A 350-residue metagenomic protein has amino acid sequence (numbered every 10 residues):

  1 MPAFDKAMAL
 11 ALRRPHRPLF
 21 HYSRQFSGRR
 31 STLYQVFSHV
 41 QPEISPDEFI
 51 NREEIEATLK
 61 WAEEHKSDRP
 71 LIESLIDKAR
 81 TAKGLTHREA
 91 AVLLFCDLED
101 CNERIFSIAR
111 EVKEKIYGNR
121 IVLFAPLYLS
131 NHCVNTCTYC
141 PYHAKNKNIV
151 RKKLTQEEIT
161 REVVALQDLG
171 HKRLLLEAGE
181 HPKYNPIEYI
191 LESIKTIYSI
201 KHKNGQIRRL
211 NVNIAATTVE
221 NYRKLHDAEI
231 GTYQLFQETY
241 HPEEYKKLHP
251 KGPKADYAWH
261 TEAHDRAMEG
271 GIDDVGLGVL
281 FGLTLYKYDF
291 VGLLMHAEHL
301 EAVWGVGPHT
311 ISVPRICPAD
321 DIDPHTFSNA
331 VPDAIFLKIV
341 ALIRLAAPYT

Functional and structural regions predicted by a protein language model:
P2, A178, T232, Q237 (+2 more regions): Conserved C-terminal portion of the radical SAM core fold that forms the substrate/S-adenosylmethionine-binding
P2-L127: Flexible, acidic/Gly-rich N-terminal and inter-domain linker regions that tether and position cofactor-handling modules
R104-N146, R151-E177, G231: N-terminal pre-triad scaffold of radical SAM enzymes
A125, V163, L191-Y198, Y222 (+3 more regions): Generic structural signal for well-ordered alpha-helices, preferentially at hydrophobic/aromatic core positions
A125-L127, L175-I187, P318: Glycine-rich, proline-tolerant flexible connector loops at the mouths of alpha/beta enzymes
C137, R173-L174, I187-V279: Radical SAM/AdoMet-radical enzyme domain recognition
K145-K153, K183-E188, Y245-Y257, D323-P332: Glycine-rich tight-turn/loop motif centered on a GG-T
R151-T160, H181-K195, Y222-R223: Active-site loop-helix segments enriched in His/Asp/Glu that coordinate and activate a nucleophilic water at divalent
